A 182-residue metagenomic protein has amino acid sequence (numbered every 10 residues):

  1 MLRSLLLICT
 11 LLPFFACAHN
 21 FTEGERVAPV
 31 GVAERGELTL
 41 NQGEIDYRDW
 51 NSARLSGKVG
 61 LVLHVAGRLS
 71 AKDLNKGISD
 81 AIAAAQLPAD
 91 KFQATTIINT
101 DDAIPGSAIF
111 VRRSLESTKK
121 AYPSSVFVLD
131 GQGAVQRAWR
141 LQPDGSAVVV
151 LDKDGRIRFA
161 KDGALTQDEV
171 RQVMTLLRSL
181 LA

Functional and structural regions predicted by a protein language model:
S4-F14: Bacterial N-terminal signal peptides
A16-N20: Boundary at the C-terminal end of the N-terminal hydrophobic targeting segment
V30-V59: A short beta-strand-turn-helix
V59, N75-S79, Q136, V170 (+1 more regions): Extracytoplasmic/secreted envelope proteins and their assembly/folding machinery, especially bacterial periplasmic
L63-H64, R68-T118: Structural microenvironment flanking redox-active thiols in thiol-disulfide oxidoreductases
R68-S70, T100-I104, Q132-V135, R156-I157 (+1 more regions): Solvent-exposed loop/turn segments at secondary-structure junctions within structured extracellular/periplasmic domains
Q93-I97, I109-Q142: Short, internal strand/loop/helix patches that form the active-site neighborhood or redox-interaction surface
D144-A182: Thiol-/selenol-based redox modules, centered on thioredoxin-like and closely related oxidoreductase domains
